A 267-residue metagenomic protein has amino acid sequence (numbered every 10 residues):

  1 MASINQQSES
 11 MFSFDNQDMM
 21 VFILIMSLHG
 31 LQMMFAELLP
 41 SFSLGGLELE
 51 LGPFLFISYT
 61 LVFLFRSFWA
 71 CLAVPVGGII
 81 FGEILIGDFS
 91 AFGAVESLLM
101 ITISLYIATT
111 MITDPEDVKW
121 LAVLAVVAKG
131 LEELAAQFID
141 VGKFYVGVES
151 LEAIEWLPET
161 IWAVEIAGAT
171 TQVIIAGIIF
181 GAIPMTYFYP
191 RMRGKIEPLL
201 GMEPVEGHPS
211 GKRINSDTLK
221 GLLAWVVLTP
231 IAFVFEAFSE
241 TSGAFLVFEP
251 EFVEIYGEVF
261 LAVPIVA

Functional and structural regions predicted by a protein language model:
A2-W69: Hydrophobic transmembrane alpha-helices
E9-D15, M111-W120: Membrane-interface helix-boundary motifs at transmembrane edges
M19-L24, F68-V76, A94-V95, K119-V126 (+1 more regions): Hydrophobic alpha-helical transmembrane segments
L24, L28-L31, A73, G77 (+4 more regions): Lipid-exposed faces of alpha-helical membrane segments in multi-pass integral membrane proteins
L38-E48, D114-V263: Membrane-embedded alpha-helical hairpins and interfacial helices in multi-pass inner-membrane proteins
S41-T110: Alpha-helical membrane segments and adjacent membrane-interface helices in multi-pass membrane proteins
